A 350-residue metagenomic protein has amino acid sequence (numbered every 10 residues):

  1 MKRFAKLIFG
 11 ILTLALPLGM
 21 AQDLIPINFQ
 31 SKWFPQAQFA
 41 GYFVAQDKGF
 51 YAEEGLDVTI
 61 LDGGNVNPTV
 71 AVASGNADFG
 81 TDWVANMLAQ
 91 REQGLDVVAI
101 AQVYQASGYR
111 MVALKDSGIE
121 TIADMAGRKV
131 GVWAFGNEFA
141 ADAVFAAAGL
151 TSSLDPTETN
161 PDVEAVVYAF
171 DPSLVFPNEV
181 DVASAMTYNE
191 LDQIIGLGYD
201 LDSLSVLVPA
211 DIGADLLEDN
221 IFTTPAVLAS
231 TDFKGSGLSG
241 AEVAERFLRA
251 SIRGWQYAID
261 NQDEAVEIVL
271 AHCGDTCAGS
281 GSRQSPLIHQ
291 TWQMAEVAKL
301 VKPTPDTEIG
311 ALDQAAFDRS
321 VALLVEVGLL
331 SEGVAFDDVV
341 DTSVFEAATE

Functional and structural regions predicted by a protein language model:
M1-I8: Bacterial N-terminal signal peptides that target proteins for export
F9-L14: Hydrophobic helical h-region of N-terminal Sec-dependent signal peptides in bacterial secretory/periplasmic proteins
L16-A21: Sec/Tat signal peptide C-region and signal peptidase I cleavage site
D23-P177, D181-Y188, S205-A210, A214-D215: Short, glycine-/small- and polar/acidic-enriched structural segments that line small-molecule recognition paths
I60, A99, A258-V269, G333-D337: Surface-exposed patches in mature extracellular/periplasmic domains of secreted proteins
A85-N86, F170-L174, N178-A278: Pocket-lining segment of extracytoplasmic ligand-binding domains
G237-V327: Secondary-structure end/capping motifs
Q314-E350: Conserved C-terminal helix/tail region of periplasmic/extracytoplasmic solute-binding proteins
